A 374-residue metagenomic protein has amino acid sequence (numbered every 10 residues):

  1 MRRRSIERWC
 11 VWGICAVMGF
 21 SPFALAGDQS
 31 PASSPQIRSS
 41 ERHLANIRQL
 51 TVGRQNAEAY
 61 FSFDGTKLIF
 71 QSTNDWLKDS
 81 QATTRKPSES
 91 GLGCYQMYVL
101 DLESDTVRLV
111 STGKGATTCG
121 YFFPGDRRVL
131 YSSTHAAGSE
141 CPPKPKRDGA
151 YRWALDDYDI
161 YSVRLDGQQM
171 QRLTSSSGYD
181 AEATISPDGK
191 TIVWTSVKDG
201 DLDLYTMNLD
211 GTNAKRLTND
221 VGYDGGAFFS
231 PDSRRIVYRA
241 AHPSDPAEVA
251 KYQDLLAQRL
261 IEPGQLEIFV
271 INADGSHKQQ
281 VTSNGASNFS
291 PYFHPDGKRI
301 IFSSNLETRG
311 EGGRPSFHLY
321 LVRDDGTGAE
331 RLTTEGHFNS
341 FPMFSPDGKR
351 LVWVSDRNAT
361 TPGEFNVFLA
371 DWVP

Functional and structural regions predicted by a protein language model:
G27-A45, Y158: Blade/loop signatures of beta-propeller domains
P35, N46-D79: Beta-strand-rich domains and repeat architectures in extracellular enzymes and scaffolds, especially beta-propellers
N46-I47, D105-R108, D157, Q168-Q171 (+3 more regions): Predominantly a core beta-strand signature of beta-propeller blades across repeat-based propeller domains
V52-Q55, Q71-Q96, S111-T117, S132-D159 (+9 more regions): A flexible loop/linker signature enriched in serine peptidases of the S9 family
F63-D64, P124-G125, P187-D188, P231-D232 (+2 more regions): Residue-level detector of Asp-centered blade-edge/turn motifs that repeat once per structural unit in beta-propeller
D101-D105, R164-Q168, N208-T212, N272-S276 (+2 more regions): Short loop/turn segments that connect beta-strands within beta-propeller blades
